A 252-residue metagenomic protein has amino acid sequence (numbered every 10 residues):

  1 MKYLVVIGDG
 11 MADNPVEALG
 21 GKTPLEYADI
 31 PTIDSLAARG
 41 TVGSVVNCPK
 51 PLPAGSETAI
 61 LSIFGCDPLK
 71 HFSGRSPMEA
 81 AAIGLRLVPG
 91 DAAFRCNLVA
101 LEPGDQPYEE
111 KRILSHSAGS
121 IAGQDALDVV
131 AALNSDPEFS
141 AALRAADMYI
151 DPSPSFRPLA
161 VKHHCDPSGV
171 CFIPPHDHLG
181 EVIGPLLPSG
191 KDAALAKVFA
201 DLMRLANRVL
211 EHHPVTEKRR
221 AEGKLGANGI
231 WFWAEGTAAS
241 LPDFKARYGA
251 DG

Functional and structural regions predicted by a protein language model:
K2-N14, L36, R219, A227-W231: Beta-strand elements within well-structured catalytic alpha/beta cores of enzymes that handle phosphate/sulfate esters
K2-V5, V42, R157-L159: Beta-sheet entry/capping signal
V5-G10, A92-R112, A160-P188: Short, compositionally biased low-complexity segments
A12-E138: Active-site nucleophile/metal-coordination loop of metallo-enzymes that catalyze phosphate/sulfate and related
P15-V16, S168-F172, A239-P242: Short helix/loop capping segments that flank catalytic or ligand/cofactor-binding pockets
S117-G229, E235-G236: Glycine-rich, mobile lid/loop segments that gate access to catalytic sites or pores
N228-G252: Long, well-ordered mid-to-C-terminal structural blocks that present hydrophobic/aromatic surfaces
